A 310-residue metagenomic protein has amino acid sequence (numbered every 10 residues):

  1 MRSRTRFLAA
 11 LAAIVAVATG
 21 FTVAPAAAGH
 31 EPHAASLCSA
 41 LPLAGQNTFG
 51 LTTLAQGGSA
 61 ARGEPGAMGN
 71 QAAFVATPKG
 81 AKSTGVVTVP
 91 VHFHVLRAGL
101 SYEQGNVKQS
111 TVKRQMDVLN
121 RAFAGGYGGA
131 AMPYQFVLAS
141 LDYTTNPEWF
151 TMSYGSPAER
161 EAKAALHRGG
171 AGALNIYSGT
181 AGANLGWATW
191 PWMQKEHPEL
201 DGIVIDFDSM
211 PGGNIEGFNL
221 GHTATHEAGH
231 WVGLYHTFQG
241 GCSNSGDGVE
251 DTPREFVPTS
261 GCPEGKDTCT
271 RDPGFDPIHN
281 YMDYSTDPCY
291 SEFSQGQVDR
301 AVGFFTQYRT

Functional and structural regions predicted by a protein language model:
M1-G29: Secretory targeting and sorting signals
G29-A173, T180, T306-T310: Propeptide-to-catalytic entry region of secreted or membrane-anchored zinc metalloproteases
V89-V95, Q135-L138, A173-S178, D201-F207 (+4 more regions): Structural recognition of the beta-strand scaffold that forms the well-ordered cores of secreted hydrolase catalytic
L100-Q109, G213-I215, T286-C289: Second-shell loop/turn segments in exported
K113-M116, N120, G202, T225 (+3 more regions): Extracytoplasmic/secreted envelope proteins and their assembly/folding machinery, especially bacterial periplasmic
A164-Q239: Active-site-proximal segment of zinc-dependent metalloprotease catalytic domains
G217-E292: The catalytic-center signature of Zn2+-dependent metalloproteases
Y290-T310: Pan-zinc metallopeptidase signature
